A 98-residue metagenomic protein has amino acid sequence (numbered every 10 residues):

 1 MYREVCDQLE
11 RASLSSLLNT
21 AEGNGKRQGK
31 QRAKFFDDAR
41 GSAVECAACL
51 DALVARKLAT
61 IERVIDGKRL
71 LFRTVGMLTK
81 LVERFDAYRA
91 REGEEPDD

Functional and structural regions predicted by a protein language model:
M1-D98: Amphipathic alpha-helical assembly/interaction segments
